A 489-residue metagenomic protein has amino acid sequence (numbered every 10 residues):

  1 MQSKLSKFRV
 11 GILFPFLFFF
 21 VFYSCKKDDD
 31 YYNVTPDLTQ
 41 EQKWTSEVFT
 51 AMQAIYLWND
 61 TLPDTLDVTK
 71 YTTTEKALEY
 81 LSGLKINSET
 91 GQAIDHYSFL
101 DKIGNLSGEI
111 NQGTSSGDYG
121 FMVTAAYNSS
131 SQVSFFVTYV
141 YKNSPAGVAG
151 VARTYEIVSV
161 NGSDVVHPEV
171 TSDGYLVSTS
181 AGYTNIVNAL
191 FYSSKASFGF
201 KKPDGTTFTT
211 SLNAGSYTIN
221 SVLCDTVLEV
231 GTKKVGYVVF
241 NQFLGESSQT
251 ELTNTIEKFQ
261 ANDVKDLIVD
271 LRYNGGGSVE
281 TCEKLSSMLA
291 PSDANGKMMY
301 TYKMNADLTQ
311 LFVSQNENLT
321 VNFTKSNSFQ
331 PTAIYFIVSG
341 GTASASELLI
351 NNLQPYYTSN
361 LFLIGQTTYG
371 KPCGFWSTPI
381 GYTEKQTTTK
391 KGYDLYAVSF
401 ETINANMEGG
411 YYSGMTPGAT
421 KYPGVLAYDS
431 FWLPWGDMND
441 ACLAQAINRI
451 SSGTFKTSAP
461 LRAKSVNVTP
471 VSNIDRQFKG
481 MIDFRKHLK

Functional and structural regions predicted by a protein language model:
Q2-I12: Bacterial N-terminal signal peptides that target proteins for export
S3-K4, D37, N111-T114, N188-L190 (+4 more regions): A general structural signal for short secondary-structure junctions and capping/turn motifs
V21-S24: C-terminal motif of bacterial Sec signal peptides marking the signal peptidase cleavage site
K26-D266, S465-K489: Flexible, low-complexity junctional segments that flank or bridge functional domains
Q242, T250-N254, K258-F259, V264-D266 (+1 more regions): C-terminal "post-core" interaction segments
R272: Short strand-turn motif at the edge of the Rossmann-like AdoMet-binding core
